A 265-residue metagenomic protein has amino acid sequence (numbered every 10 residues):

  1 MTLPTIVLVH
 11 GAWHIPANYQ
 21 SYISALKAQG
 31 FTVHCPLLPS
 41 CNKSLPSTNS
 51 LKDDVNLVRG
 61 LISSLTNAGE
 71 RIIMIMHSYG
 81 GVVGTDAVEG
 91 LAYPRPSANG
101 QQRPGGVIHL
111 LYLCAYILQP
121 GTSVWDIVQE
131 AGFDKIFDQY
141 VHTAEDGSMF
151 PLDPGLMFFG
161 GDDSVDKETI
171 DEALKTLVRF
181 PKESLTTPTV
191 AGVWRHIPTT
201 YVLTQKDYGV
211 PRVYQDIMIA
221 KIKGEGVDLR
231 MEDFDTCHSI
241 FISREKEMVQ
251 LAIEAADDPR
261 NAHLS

Functional and structural regions predicted by a protein language model:
T2-E70: Active-site catalytic motif of lipid deacylating hydrolases and related acyltransferases
G11-H14, S78-Y79, Y116: Active-site glycine-rich loops that stabilize anionic/oxyanionic intermediates across multiple enzyme folds
M74-I75, L110, Y201: Conserved alpha/beta-hydrolase fold motif
I75-G84: Gly/Ala-rich beta-loop-alpha elbow adjacent to hydrolase catalytic centers
Y93-E145, F150-P154, I217: Flexible "cap/lid" loop of the alpha/beta hydrolase fold
E145-H196: Conserved alpha/beta-hydrolase catalytic His-Asp/Glu region
R179-F241: Conserved serine/cysteine hydrolase catalytic core
G226-S265: Catalytic active-site module of serine/aspartate enzymes centered on a nucleophile-bearing elbow/loop
